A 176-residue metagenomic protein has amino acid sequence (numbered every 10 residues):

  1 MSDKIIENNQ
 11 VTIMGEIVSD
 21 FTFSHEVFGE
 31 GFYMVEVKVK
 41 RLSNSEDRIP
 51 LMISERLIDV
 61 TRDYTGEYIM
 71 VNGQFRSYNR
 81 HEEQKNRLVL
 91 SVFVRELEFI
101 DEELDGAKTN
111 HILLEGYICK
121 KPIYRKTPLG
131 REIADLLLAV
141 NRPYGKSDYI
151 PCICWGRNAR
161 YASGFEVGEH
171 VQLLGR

Functional and structural regions predicted by a protein language model:
M1-R176: OB-fold and OB-like single-stranded nucleic-acid-recognition modules and their adjacent interaction interfaces
